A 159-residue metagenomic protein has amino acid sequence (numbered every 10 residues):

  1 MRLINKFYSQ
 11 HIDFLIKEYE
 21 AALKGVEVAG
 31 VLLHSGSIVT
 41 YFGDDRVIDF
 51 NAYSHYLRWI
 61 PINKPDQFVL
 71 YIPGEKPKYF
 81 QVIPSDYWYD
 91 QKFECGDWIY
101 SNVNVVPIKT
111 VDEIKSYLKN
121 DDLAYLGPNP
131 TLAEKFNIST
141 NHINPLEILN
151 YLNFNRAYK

Functional and structural regions predicted by a protein language model:
M1-V111: N-terminal accessory/capping or targeting/presequence segment of soluble
I108-K159: Flexible, acidic/His-enriched mid-domain "rim/lid" segments that flank
